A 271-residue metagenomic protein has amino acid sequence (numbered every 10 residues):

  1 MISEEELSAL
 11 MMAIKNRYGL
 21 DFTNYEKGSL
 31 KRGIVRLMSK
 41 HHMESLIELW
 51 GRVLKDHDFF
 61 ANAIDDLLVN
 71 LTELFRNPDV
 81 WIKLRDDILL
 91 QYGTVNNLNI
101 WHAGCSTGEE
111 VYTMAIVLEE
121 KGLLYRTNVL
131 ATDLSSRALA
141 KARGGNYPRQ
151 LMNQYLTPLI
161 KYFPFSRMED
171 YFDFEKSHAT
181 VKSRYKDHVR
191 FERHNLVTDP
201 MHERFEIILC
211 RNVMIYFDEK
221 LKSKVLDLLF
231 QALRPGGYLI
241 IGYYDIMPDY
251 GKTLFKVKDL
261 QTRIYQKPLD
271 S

Functional and structural regions predicted by a protein language model:
M1-W101: Conserved AdoMet
N96-G108, T127-L130: Conserved class I S-adenosyl-L-methionine
T107-G122: Conserved SAM-binding loop of SAM-dependent methyltransferases across substrates and taxa, primarily the Class I
T127-L209, V213, L221, I246-M247: Extended basic-aromatic, gly/pro-enriched interface segments that bind polyanionic ligands
I207, P248-S271: Core SAM-dependent methyltransferase catalytic element
S223-P235: A short glycine-rich, Lys/Arg-flanked "PGG" loop and its adjoining helix->strand segment in the class I
P235-Y243: Conserved beta-strand signature within the Rossmann-like core of class I S-adenosyl-L-methionine
